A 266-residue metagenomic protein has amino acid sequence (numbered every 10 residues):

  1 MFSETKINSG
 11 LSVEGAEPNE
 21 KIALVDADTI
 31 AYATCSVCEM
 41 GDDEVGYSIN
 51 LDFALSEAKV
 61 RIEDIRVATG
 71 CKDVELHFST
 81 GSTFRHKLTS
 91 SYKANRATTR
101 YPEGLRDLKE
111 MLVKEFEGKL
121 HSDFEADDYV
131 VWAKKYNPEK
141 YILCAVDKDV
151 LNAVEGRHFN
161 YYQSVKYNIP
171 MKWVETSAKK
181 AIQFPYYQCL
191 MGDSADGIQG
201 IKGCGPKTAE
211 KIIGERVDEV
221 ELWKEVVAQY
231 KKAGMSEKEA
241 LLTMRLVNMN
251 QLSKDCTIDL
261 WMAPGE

Functional and structural regions predicted by a protein language model:
F2-E110: Domain-level signal for Mg2+-assisted phosphodiester chemistry and nucleotide/NA-binding surfaces in nucleic-acid
F2-L11, T69-C71, N95-G265: Extended two-metal-dependent nuclease catalytic cores across DNA- and RNA-processing enzymes
